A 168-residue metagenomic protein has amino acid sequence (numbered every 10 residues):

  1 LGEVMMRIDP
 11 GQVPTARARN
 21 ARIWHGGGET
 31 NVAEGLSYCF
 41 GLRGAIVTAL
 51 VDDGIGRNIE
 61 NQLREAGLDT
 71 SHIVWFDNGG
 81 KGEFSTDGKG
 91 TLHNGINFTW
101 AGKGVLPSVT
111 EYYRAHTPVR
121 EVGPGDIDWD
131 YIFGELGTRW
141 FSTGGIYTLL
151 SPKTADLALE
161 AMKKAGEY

Functional and structural regions predicted by a protein language model:
L1-R17: Positively charged, low-complexity intrinsically disordered leader regions
V4, L50-D52, L149: Residue-level signal for short, function-critical loop segments
I8, R120, L149-L150: Short glycine-rich, flexible loops that bind phosphorylated cofactors or substrates
V13-A16, E60-Q62, D126-I127, A155-A158: Short, glycine/charged-enriched secondary-structure capping and boundary segments
A16-G26: Short pre-catalytic strand/loop immediately N-terminal to key active-site residues, enriched for Gly-Thr
G28-C39, A158-K164: Histidine-anchored nucleotide/phosphate-binding helix
R43-G145: Conserved N-terminal subdomain of the carbohydrate kinase-like
W140-Y168: Conserved beta-alpha-beta core of the PfkB/ribokinase-like small-molecule kinase fold
